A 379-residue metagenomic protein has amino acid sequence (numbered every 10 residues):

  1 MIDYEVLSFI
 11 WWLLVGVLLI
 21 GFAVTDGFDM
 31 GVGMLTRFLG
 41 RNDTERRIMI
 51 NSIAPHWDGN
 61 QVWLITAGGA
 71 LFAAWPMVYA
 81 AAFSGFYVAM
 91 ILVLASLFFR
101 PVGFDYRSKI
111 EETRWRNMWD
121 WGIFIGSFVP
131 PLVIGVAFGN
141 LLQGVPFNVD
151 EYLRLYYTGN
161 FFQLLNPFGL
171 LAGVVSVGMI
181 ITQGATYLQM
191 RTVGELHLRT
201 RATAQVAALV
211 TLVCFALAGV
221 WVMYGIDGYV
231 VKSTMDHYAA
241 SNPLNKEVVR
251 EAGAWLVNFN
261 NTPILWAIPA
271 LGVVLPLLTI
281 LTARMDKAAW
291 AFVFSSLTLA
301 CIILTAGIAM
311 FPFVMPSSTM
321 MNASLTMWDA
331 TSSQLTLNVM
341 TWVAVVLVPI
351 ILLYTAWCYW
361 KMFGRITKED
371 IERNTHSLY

Functional and structural regions predicted by a protein language model:
M1-G59, I65-G69: N-terminal signal-anchor module of multipass membrane proteins
M1-L13, F72-Y87, L142-L153, T158-P167: Helix-coil boundary and interhelical linker segments in multi-pass alpha-helical membrane proteins
I2, T36-M49, A74-A80, P101-W121 (+3 more regions): Membrane-interfacial helix termini and the short, flexible loops that connect transmembrane helices in multi-pass
W11-F22, F83-S96, F124-V129, Q163-V177 (+1 more regions): Alpha-helical transmembrane segments
H56-P130, L141-N148, S233-T234, F259-N260: Membrane-interface helix-loop-helix modules in multi-pass inner-membrane proteins
K109-A283, K287-A288: Long, contiguous internal "core" modules enriched in hydrophobic/ aromatic residues
V230-N242, I302-A323: Juxtamembrane non-transmembrane "cap" segments at the membrane-aqueous interface of multi-pass membrane proteins
K246-R250, S317-L337: Short, membrane-exposed interhelical loops at transmembrane-helix boundaries
